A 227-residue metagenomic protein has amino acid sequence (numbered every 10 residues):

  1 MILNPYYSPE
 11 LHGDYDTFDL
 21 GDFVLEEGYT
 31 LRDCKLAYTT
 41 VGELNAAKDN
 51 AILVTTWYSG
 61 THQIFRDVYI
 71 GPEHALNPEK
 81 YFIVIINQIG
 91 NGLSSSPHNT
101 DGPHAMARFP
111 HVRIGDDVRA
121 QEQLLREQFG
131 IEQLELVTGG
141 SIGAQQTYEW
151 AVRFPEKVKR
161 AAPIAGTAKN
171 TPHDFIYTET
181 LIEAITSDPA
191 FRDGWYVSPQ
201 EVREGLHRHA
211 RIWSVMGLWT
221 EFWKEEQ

Functional and structural regions predicted by a protein language model:
I2-V24, D117: N-terminal regions that are enriched for targeting/export leaders and immediately downstream pro/stem segments
D16, C34-A37, V84: Hydrophobic residues positioned within well-ordered beta-strands of beta-sheet architectures
F23-E26, G71-E73: Short, P/G- and charge-enriched loop/turn segments at secondary-structure junctions
L31-E43: A short loop-to-beta-strand scaffold at the N-terminal edge of the catalytic core in hydrolase folds
D33, A46, G60-F65, Y69-I70 (+7 more regions): N-terminal cap/leader regions of alpha/beta-hydrolase-fold enzymes, predominantly small-molecule hydrolases
K48-S59: Short beta-strand element of the alpha/beta-hydrolase
S59-Q145, E149-V152, E156-E179: Gly/Pro-rich cap/lid or specificity-loop segments adjacent to the active site
P163-Q227: Alpha/beta-hydrolase-fold enzymes
